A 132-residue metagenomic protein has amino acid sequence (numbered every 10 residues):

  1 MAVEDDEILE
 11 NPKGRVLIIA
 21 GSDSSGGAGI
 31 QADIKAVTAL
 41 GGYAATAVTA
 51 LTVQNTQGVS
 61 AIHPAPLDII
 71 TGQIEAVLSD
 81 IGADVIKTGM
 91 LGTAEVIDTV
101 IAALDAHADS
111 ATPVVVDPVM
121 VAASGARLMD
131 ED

Functional and structural regions predicted by a protein language model:
M1-V85: Small-residue (G/A/S/T)-rich helix-start motifs and N-terminal tracts that mark the onset
T88, T93-D132: Conserved beta-alpha-beta core of the PfkB/ribokinase-like small-molecule kinase fold
